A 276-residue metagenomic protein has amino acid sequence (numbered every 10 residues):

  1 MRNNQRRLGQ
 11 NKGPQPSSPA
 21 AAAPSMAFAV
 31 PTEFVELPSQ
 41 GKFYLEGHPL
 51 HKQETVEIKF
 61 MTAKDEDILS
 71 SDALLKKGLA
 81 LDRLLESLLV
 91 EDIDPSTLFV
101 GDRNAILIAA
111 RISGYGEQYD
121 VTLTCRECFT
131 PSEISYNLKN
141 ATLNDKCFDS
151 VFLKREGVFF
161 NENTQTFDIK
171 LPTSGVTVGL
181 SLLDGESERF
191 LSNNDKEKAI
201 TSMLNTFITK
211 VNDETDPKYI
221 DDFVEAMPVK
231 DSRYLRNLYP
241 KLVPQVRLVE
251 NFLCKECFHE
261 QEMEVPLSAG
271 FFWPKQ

Functional and structural regions predicted by a protein language model:
M1-Q276: Long C-terminal interaction/binding lobes of large macromolecular proteins
